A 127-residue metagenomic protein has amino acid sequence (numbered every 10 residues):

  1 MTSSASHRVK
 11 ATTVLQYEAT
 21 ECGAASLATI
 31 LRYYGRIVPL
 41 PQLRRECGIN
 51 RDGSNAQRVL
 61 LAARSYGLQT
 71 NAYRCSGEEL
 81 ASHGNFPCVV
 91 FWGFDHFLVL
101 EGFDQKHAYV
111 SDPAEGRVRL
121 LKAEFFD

Functional and structural regions predicted by a protein language model:
M1-D127: Conserved active-site-adjacent core of cysteine acyl-enzyme catalytic domains
